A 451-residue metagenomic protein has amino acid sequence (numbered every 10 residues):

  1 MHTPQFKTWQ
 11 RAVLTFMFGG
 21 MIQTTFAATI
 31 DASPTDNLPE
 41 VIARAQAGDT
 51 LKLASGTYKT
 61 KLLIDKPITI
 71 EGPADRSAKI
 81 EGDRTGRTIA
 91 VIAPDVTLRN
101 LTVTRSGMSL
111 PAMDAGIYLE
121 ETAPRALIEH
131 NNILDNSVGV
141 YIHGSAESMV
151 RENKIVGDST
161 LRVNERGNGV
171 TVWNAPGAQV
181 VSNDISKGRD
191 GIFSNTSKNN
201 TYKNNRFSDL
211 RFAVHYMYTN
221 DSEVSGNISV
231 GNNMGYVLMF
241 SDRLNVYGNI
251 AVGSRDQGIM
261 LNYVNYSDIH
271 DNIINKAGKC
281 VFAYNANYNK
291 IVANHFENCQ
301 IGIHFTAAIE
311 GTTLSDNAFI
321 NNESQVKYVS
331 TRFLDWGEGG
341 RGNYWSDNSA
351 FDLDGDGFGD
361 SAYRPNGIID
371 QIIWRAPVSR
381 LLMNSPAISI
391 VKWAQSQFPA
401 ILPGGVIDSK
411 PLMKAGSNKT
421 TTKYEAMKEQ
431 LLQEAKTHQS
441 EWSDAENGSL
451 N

Functional and structural regions predicted by a protein language model:
H2-V13: Bacterial N-terminal signal peptides that target proteins for export
A12-T24: Bacterial N-terminal signal peptides
A28-K59: Acidic Gly/Asp/Thr-rich repetitive segments characteristic of extracellular carbohydrate-active and adhesion proteins
P39, Y58-E71, K79-P124, V138-G144 (+1 more regions): Extracellular beta-strand-rich solenoid/capping regions of secreted or surface-exposed proteins that bind or remodel
Q46, D65-K66, D75, R84 (+25 more regions): Parallel beta-helix/beta-solenoid
G82-A90, P111-E120, D135-I142, R162-W173 (+7 more regions): Extracellular beta-strand/beta-solenoid scaffold signature
N275, K290, E297-N451: Functionally critical loop-and-helix segments that line ligand-binding/catalytic clefts of soluble enzyme domains
